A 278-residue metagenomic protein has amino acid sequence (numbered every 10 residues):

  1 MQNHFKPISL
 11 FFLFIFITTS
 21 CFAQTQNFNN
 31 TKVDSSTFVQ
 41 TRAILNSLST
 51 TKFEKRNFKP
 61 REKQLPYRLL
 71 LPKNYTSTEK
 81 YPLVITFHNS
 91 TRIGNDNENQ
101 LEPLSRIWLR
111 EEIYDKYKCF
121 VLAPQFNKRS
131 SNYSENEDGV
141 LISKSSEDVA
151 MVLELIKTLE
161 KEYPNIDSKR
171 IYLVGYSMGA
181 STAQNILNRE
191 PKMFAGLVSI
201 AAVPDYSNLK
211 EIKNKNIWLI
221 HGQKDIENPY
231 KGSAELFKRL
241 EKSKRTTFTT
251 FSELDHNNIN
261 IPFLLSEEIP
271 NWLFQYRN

Functional and structural regions predicted by a protein language model:
M1-N30: Bacterial Sec-dependent N-terminal signal peptides
C21-L83, V174, S181, R189 (+4 more regions): A domain-start/cap signature at the N-terminus of enzymes
N74, T78-E79, Y133-Y176: Gly/Ser-rich "nucleophile elbow"/oxyanion-hole loop immediately N-terminal to the catalytic nucleophile in hydrolases
L83, S90-V149: Active-site machinery of serine-nucleophile hydrolases
F87-N89, H221: The conserved beta1-alpha1 loop
E102-E112, A201-L209, K231, E235: Alpha-helical scaffolding within the catalytic cores of extracellular/periplasmic polymer-degrading hydrolases
K157-Y163, K169-K213: Primarily recognizes the serine-hydrolase "nucleophile elbow" in alpha/beta-hydrolase and SGNH/GDSL folds
I200, S207, W218-N278: C-terminal catalytic histidine-bearing segment of alpha/beta-hydrolase fold enzymes
